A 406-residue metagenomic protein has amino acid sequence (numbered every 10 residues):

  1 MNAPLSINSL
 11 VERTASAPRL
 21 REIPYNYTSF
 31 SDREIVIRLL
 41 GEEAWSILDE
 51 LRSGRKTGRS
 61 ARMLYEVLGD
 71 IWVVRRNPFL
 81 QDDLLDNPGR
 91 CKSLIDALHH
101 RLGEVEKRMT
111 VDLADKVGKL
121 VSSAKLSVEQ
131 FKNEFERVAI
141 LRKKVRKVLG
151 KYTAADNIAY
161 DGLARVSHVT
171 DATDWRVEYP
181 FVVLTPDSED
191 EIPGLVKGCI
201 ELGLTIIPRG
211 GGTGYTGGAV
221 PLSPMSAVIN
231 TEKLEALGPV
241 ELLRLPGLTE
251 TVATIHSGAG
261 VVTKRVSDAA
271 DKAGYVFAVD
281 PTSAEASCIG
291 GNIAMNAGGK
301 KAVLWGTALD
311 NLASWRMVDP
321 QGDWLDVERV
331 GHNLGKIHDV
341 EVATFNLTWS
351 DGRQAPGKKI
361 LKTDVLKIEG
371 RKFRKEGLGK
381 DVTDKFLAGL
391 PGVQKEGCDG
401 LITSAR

Functional and structural regions predicted by a protein language model:
N2-K197, G214-T254, T282: N-terminal flexible segment immediately upstream of the FAD-binding catalytic core in FAD-dependent oxidoreductases
K144, V148, G194, E201 (+3 more regions): Long, highly charged amphipathic alpha-helices
V148, Y152, L195-G198, L202 (+4 more regions): Generic, well-ordered alpha-helical scaffold segments in large soluble proteins
E178-Y179, I200-G203, S223-P224, T251 (+3 more regions): Short, well-ordered loop/turn elements at secondary-structure boundaries
L204-T205, V276: Residue-level detector of anion-binding/catalytic polar loops
R209-T213: Glycine-rich beta-strand-to-loop/alpha-helix junction loops that act as flexible
A236-P246, H256-R406: FAD-binding subdomain of flavoenzyme oxidoreductases
